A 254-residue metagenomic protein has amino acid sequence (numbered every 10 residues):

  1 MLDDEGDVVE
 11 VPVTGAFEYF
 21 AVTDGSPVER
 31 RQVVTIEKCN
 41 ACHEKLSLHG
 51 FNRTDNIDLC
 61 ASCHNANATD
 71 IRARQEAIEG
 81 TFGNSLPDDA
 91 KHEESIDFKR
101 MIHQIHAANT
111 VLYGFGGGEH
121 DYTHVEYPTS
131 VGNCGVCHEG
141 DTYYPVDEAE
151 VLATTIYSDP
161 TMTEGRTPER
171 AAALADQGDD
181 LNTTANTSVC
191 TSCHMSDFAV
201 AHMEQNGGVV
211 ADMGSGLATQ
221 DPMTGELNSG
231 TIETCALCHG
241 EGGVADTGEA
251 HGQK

Functional and structural regions predicted by a protein language model:
M1-V33, K38-Y127, G135-K254: Flexible linker/context regions in extracytoplasmic redox proteins
